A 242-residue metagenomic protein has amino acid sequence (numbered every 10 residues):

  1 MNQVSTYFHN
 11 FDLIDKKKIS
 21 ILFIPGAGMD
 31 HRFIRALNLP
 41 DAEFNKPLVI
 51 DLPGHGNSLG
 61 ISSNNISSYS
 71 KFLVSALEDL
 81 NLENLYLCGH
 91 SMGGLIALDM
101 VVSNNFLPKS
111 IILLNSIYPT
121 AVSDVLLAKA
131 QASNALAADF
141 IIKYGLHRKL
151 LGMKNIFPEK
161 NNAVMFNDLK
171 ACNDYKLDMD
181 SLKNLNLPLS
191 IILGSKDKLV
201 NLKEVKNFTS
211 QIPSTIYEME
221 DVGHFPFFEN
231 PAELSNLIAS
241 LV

Functional and structural regions predicted by a protein language model:
Y7-L59: Conserved HGGG/HGGXW glycine-rich cap/lid loop of the alpha/beta-hydrolase fold
P25-A27, L85, G89-S91, G194: Conserved alpha/beta-hydrolase "nucleophile elbow" surrounding the catalytic nucleophile
K46-C88, N236: Active-site loop/oxyanion-hole signature of alpha/beta-hydrolase fold enzymes
L95-D139: Flexible "cap/lid" loop of the alpha/beta hydrolase fold
A128-N184: Conserved alpha/beta-hydrolase catalytic His-Asp/Glu region
L185, I191-L193, D197: Short beta-strand/loop motif that positions the catalytic acidic residue of the alpha/beta-hydrolase fold
K198-E204: Conserved alpha/beta-hydrolase "acid-adjacent" motif
V222-S235: Catalytic histidine-centered segment of alpha/beta-hydrolase-like enzymes
